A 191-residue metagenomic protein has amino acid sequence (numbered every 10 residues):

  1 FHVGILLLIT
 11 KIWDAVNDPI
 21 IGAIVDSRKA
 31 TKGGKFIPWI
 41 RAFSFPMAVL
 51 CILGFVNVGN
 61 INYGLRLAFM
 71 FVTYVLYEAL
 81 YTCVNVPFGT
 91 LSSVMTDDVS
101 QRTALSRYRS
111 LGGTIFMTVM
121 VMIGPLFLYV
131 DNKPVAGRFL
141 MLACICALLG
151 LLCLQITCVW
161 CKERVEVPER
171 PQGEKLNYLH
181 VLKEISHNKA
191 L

Functional and structural regions predicted by a protein language model:
F1-L191: Membrane-embedded alpha-helical bundles of multi-pass transporters/translocases, especially carrier/permease families
